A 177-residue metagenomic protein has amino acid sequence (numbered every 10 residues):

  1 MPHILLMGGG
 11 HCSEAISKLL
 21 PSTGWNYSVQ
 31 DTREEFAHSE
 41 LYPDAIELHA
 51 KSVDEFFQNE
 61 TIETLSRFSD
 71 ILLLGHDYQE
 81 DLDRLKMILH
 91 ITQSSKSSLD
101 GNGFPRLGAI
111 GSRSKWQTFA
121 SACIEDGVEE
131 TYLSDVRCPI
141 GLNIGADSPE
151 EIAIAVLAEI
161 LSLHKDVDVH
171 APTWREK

Functional and structural regions predicted by a protein language model:
M1-R67, L74, D83-R84, L99-D100: Hydrophobic, well-ordered beta-alpha structural blocks that scaffold small-molecule cofactor pockets
H11, Q79-E80, S114-K115: Short alpha-helical
A15, E80-D83, T118, D147: Residues that form or flank phosphate/diphosphate-binding pockets in enzymes that use nucleotide phosphates
H38-L41, D81, W116, P149: Alpha-helix N-cap/helix-start motif
H49-A50, L73, A109, C138: Structural signal for conserved beta-strand scaffold positions within catalytic alpha/beta enzyme cores
D70, G75-H76, K86-C123: ADP-ribose/adenylate-binding Rossmann-like module
G103, I110-K177: Adenosine-phosphate binding glycine-rich loop
